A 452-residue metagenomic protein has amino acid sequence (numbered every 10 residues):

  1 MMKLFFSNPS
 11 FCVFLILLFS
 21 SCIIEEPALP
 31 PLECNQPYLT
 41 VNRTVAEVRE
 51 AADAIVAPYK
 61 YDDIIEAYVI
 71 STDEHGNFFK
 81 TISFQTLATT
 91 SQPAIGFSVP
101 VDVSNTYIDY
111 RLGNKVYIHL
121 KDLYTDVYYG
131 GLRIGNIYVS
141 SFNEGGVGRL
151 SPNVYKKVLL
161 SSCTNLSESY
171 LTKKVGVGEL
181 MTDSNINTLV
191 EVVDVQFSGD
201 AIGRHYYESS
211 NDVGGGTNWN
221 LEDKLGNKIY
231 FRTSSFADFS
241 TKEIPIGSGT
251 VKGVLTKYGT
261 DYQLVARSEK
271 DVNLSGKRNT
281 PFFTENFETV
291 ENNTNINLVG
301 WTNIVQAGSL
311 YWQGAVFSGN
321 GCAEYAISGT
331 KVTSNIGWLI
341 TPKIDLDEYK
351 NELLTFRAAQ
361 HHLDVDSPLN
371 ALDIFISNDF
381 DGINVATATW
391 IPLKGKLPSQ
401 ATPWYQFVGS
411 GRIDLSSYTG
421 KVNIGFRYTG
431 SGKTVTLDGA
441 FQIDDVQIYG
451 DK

Functional and structural regions predicted by a protein language model:
L18-S21: C-terminal motif of bacterial Sec signal peptides marking the signal peptidase cleavage site
I23-F79, S83-T89, P93-P281: OB-fold nucleic-acid-binding modules
E74-N77, G199-G203, D347-K350, A359-L369 (+2 more regions): Extended, low-complexity, turn-rich repeat/linker tracts enriched in Gly/Pro/Ser/Thr and Asp/Glu that occur
L120, F287, T341, L346-H362 (+2 more regions): Extracellular beta-strand-rich recognition modules
E179-T182, D194-Q196, I340-E352, I413-G420: Extracellular and analogous surface-interaction loops
N286-S328: Extracellular glycan-recognition surfaces and repeat-rich motifs
K331-Y349, L353, F407-R412, Q442-I443: Short beta-strands within extracellular/lumenal beta-sheet-rich domains
K396-K452: Terminal, low-complexity interaction segments
